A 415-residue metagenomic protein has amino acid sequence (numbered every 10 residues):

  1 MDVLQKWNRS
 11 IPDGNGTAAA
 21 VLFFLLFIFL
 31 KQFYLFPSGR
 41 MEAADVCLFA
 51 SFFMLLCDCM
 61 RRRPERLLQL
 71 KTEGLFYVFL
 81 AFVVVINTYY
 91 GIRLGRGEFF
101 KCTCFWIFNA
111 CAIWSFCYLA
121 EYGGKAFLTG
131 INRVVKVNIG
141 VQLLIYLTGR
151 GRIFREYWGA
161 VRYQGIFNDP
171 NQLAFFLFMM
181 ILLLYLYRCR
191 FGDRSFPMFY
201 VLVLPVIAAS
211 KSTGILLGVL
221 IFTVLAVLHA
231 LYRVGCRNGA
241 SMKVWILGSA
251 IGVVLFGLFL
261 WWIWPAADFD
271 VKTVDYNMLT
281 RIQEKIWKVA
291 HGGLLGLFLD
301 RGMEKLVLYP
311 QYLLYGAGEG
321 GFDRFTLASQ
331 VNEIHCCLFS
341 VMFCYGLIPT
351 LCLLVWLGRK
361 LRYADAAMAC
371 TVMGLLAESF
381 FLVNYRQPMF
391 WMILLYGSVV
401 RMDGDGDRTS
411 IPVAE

Functional and structural regions predicted by a protein language model:
M1-A18, C59, P64, F191 (+4 more regions): A juxtamembrane structural motif centered on a specific transmembrane helix
M1-R61, V84-Y90, I145: N-terminal signal-anchor transmembrane segment
L25, F49-F53, V224, T371-E378 (+1 more regions): Transmembrane alpha-helices of multi-pass inner-membrane enzymes
T72-V85, L94-L119: Aromatic-anchored transmembrane helix interface
G74, F191-S195, Y232, V341-L376 (+1 more regions): Hydrophobic transmembrane alpha-helices and their immediate junctions
L128-I153, N168-Y232: Alpha-helical transmembrane segments of multi-pass inner-membrane proteins
V227-K285, V307-Y309: A membrane-periplasm/extracellular boundary helix in multi-pass inner-membrane enzymes that assemble envelope glycans
E284-Y345: Long extracytoplasmic/lumenal interhelical loops at the membrane interface of multi-pass membrane proteins
